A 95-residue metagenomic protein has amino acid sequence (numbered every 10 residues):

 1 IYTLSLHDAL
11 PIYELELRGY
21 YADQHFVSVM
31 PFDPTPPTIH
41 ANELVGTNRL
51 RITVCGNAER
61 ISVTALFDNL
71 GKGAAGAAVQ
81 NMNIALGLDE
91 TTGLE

Functional and structural regions predicted by a protein language model:
I1-D8: Single conserved hydrophobic/aromatic residue that forms the stacking wall/gate of nucleotide- or nucleobase-binding
A9-T64: C-terminal substrate-binding/catalytic lobe of Rossmann-fold NAD(P)-dependent oxidoreductases
R49-E95: NAD(P)-dependent Rossmann-like dehydrogenase/reductase catalytic/cofactor-binding core
